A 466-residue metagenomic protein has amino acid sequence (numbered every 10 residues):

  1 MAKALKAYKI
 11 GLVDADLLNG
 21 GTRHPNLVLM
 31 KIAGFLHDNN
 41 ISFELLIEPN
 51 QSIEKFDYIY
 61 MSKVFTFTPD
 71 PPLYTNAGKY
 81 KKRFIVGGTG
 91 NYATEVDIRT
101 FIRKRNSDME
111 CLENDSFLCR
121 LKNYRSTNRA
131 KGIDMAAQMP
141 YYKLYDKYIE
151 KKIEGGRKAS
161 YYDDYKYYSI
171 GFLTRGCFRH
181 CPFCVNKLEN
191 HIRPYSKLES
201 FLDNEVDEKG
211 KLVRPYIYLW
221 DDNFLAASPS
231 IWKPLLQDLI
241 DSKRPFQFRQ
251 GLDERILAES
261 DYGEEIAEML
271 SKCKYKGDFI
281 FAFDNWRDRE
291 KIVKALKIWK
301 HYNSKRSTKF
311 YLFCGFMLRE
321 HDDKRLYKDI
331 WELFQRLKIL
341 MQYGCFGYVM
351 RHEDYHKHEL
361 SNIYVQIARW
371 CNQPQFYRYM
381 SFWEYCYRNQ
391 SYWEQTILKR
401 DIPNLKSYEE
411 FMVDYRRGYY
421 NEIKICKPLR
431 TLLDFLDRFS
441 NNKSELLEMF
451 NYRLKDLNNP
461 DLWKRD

Functional and structural regions predicted by a protein language model:
M1-L12, N19-T22, H37-E48, S52-E54 (+1 more regions): Radical SAM enzyme core and accessory elements
M1-V96, R103-N106: A short, structured N-terminal alpha-helical element that caps or precedes a catalytic domain
L12, L202-F316: Conserved SAM/AdoMet-binding glycine-rich loop
R23, L27-V28, D163-D207: Canonical Radical SAM [4Fe-4S] cluster-binding loop centered on the CxxxCxxC motif and its immediate flanking residues
I32, P71-Y80, P234-L235, E265-M269 (+2 more regions): A general structural detector for well-ordered alpha-helical segments in enzyme core domains, enriched
Y60, P215-Y218, K274-I280, R287-Y377: Conserved C-terminal portion of the radical SAM core fold that forms the substrate/S-adenosylmethionine-binding
G78-D164, Y168-C177, P182-V185: Catalytic core of nucleotide-activated saccharide and alditol-phosphate transferases
G78-I85, R244, S304-R306, C345: A short helix->loop->beta-strand "cap" motif at the edges of active sites that frequently abuts
